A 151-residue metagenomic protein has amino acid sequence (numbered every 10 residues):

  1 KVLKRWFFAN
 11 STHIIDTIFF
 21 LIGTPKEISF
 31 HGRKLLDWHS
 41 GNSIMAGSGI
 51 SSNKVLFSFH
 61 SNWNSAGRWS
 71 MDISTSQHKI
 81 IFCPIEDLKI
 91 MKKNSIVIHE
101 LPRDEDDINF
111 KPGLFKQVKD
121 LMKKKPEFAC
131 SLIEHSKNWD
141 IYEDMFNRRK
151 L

Functional and structural regions predicted by a protein language model:
K1-I18, S74-T75, K79, K92-S95 (+5 more regions): Structured catalytic cores of enzymes that bind and process phosphorylated ligands/cofactors
K1-R68, D72: Rossmann-like dinucleotide-binding domain that binds NAD(P)(H)
K4-R5, D106, P126-F128: Active-site rim elements
L21-I28, K79, M145-R148: Phosphate/oxyanion-binding loops and surfaces in catalytic or ligand/nucleic-acid-binding neighborhoods
S29-F30, M71, I85, N147-K150: Short linear functional motifs in flexible/disordered or boundary regions
L35-N42, S52-K119: NAD(P)-dinucleotide binding in Rossmann-like oxidoreductases
A46-G47, L101, F146-R149: Short alpha-helix boundary/capping motifs
S52, K119-L151: C-terminal helix-rich "cap/oligomerization" subdomain common to oxidoreductases
